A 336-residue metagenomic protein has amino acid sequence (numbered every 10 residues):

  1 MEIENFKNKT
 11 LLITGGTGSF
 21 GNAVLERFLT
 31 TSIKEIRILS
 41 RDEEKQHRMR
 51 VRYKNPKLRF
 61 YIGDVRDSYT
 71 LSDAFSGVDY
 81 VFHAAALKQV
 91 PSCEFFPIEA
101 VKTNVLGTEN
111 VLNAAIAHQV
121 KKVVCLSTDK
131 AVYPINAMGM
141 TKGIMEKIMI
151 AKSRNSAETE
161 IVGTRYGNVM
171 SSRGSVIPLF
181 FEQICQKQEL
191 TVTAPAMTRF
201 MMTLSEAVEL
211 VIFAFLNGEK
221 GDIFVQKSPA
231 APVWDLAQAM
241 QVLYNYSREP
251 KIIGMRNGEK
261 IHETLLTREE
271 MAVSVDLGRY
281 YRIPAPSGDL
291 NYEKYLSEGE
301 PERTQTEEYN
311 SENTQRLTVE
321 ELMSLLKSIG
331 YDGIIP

Functional and structural regions predicted by a protein language model:
M1-N5, V111, E146-P336: Strand-loop microenvironment adjacent to phosphate/nucleotide-handling motifs in alpha/beta enzyme folds
K9-T31: N-terminal Rossmann NAD(P)H-binding glycine-rich loop of SDR-like oxidoreductase domains
T14, F75-A84, C125: Rossmann-fold scaffold of SDR-type NAD(P)-dependent oxidoreductases
S32-K45: Conserved glycine-rich Rossmann-like NAD(P)H-binding loop of the short-chain dehydrogenase/reductase
S40, I62, K102, A194 (+1 more regions): Conserved residues in the N-terminal Rossmann fold of short-chain dehydrogenase/reductase
R59-Y80: Conserved Rossmann-fold cofactor-binding substructure of NAD(P)-dependent oxidoreductases
F60, A100, I161-T164: Hydrophobic/aromatic anchor residues within beta-strands of the central parallel beta-sheet of Rossmann-like
H83, L87-K147, A151: Conserved Rossmann-fold NAD(P)-dependent oxidoreductase catalytic core, especially the SDR/UDP-sugar
